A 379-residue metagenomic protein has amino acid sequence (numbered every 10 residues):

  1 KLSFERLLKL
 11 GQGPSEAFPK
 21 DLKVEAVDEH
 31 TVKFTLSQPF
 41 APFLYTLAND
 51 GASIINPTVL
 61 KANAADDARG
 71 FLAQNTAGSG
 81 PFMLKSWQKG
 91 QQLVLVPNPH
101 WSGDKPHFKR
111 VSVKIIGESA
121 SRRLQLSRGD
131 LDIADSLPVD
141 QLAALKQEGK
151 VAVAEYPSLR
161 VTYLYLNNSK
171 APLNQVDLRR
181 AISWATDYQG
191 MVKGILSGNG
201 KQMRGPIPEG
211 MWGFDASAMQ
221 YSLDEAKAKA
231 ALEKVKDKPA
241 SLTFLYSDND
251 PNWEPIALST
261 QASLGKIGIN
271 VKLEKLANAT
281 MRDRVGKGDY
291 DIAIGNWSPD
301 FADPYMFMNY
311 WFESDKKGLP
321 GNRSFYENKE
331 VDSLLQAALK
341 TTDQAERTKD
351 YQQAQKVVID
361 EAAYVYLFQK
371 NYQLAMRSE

Functional and structural regions predicted by a protein language model:
K1-Q12, K33-T35, R122-Q125, P172-N174: Aromatic- and charge-enriched surface segment that lines or borders ligand/interaction sites
R6, N98-A144, N270-K272: Ligand-site clamp/hinge motif
E16-K61: Surface-exposed binding/hinge segments that line and control ligand-binding clefts or catalytic entry sites
A48-P106, R110, A226, A230: Gly/Pro-rich hinge or "lid" segments in bacterial periplasmic/extracellular proteins
K89, E233-P299, Q344: Ligand/substrate-recognition segments at binding pockets and active sites
V96-W101, S158-A181, A185, K370-N371: A bilobed periplasmic-binding-protein/Venus flytrap-type ligand-binding module shared by bacterial periplasmic
P97-P99, Q147, N174-A262, E327 (+2 more regions): Append "and occasionally in soluble cytosolic enzymes with long acidic Gly/Pro-rich linkers
K266, N270-M281, N309-S378: Extracytoplasmic/peripheral linker and loop segments enriched in polar/acidic and small residues with frequent Thr/Pro
